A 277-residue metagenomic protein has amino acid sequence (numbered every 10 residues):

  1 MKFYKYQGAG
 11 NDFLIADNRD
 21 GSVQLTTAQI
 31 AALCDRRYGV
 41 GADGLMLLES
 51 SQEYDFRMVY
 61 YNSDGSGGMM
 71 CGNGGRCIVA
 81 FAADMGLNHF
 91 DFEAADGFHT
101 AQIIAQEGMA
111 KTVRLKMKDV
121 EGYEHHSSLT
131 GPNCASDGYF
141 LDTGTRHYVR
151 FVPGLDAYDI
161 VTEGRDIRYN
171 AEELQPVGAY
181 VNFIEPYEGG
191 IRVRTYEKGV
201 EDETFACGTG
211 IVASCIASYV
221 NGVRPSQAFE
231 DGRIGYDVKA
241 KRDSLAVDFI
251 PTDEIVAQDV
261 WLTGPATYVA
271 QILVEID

Functional and structural regions predicted by a protein language model:
M1-A110, V149-D277: A glycine-rich beta-to-alpha transition motif near the start of alpha/beta enzyme domains, typified by
D119-E121, T143-H147, A266-Y268: Glycine-rich beta-alpha junction loops
D119-G138, R165-I167: Active-site glycine-rich loop that binds ribose-phosphate moieties when present
T130-P132, S136-Y158: Internal active-site segments that recognize and position negatively charged phosphoryl groups and nucleotide moieties
